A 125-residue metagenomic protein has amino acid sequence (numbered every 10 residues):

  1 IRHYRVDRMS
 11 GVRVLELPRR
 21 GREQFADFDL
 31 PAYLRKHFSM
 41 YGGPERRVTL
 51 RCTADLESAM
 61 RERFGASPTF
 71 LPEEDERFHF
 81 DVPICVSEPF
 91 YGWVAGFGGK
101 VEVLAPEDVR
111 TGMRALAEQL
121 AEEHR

Functional and structural regions predicted by a protein language model:
I1-M40, P44-T49: Core beta-strand-centered patch of the WYL/Sm-like small regulatory domain
L30-R125: Polybasic (Lys/Arg-rich)
